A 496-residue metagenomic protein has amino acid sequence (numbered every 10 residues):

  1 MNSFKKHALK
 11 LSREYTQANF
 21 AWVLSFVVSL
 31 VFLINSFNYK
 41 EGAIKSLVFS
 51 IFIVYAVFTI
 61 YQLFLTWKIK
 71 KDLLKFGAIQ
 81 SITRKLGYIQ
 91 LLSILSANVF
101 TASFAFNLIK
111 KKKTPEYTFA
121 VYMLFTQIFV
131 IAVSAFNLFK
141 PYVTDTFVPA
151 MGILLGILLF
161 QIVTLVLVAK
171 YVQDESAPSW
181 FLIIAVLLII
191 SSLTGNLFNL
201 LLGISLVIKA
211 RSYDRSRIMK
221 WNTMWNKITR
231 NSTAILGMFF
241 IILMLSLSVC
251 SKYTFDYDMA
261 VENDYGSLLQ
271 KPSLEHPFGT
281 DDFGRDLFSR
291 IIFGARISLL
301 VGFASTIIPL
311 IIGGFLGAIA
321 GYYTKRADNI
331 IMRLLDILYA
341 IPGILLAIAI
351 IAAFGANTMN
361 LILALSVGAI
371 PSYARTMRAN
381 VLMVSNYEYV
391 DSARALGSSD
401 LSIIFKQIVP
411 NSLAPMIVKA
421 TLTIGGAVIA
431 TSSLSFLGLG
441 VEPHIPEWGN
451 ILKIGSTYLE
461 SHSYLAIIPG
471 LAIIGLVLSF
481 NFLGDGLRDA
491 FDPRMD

Functional and structural regions predicted by a protein language model:
F20-S29, A56-L65, F119-I131, T146-P149 (+5 more regions): N-terminal signal-anchor/first transmembrane alpha helix
A210, I331-A374: Generic hydrophobic transmembrane alpha-helix motif, especially the helices
Y253, A304-L335: Transmembrane-helix boundary motif in ABC transporter permease subunits
R285-L300, T324-M332, S385, R394-V418: Amphipathic cytosolic juxtamembrane alpha-helices at the membrane-cytosol interface of multi-pass membrane transporters
L299-I312, L401-S433, F480: Transmembrane alpha-helices
T306-I307, A356-K406, K419-A420: Membrane-cytosol interface at the C-terminal ends of specific transmembrane alpha-helices in multi-pass membrane
I351-A353, N380-V381, A430-I468, A472: Glycine-rich helix-loop "coupling/hinge" segments at transmembrane-helix boundaries in multipass transporters
L365-G368, A414, V418-L422, Y464-D496: C-terminal transmembrane helix and the adjacent membrane-cytosol boundary/short C-terminal tail of inner/organellar
